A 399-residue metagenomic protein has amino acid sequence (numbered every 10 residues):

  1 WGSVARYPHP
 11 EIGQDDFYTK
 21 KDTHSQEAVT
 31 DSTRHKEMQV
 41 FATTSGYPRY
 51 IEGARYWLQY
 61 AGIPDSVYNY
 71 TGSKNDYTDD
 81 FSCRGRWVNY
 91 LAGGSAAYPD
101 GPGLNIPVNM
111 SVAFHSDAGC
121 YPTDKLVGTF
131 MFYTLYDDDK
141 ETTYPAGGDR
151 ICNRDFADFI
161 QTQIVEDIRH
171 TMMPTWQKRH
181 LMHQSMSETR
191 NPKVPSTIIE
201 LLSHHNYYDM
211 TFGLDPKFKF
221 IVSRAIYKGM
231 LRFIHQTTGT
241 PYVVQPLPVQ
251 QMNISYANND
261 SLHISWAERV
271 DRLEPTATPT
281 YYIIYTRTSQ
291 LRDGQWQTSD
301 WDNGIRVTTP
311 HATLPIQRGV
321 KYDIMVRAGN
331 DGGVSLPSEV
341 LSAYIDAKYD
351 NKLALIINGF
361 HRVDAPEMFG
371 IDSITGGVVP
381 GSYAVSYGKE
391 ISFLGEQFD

Functional and structural regions predicted by a protein language model:
W1-V127: Catalytic-core regions of hydrolytic enzymes
G2-A5, H9-P10, L336-D399: Aromatic-Pro/Gly-enriched surface loop or interdomain linker that acts as a lid/target-recognition segment
S95, M110-D139, T171-T240: Active-site-adjacent mobile loop/cap segments within catalytic or ligand-binding domains
I151-M182: Active-site-adjacent substrate-binding region of metalloamidase/peptidase-like peptide-processing proteins
F233-T276, R318, G332-K352: Pro/Thr/Ser/Gly-rich low-complexity, intrinsically disordered linker/stalk tracts
R269-W296: Solvent-exposed loop/turn segments flanking beta-strands in beta-repeat/beta-sandwich domains
S299-T308: Short beta-strand segments within Ig-like beta-sandwich modules, predominantly Fibronectin type-III
T313-V334: Beta-strand-rich modules
